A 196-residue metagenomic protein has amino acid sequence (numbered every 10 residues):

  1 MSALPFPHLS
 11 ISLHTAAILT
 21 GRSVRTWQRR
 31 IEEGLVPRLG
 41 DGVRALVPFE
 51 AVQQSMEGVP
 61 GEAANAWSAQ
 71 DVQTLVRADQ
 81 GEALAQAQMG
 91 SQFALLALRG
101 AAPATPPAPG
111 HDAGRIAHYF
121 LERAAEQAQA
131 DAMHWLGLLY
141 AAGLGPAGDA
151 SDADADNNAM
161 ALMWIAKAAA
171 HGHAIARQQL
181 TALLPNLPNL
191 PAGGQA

Functional and structural regions predicted by a protein language model:
M1-V24: Polyanion-binding surface elements
S10-S12, I31, L35-E62: Short helix-start
G34, Q80-A83, L96-G100, Q127-A130 (+2 more regions): Short helix-capping/linker turns of helical repeat alpha-solenoids
A64-Q73, R99-F120, P146-W164, N189-Q195: Structural signature of tandem alpha-helical TPR/SEL1-like repeats, specifically the intra-repeat loop/turn
Q88-G100, L138-G143, A182-L183: Hydrophobic face of amphipathic alpha-helices that form TPR/SEL1-like repeat modules and related alpha-solenoid
A155-I175, T181, P185: TPR/TPR-like (Sel1-like) alpha-helical repeat modules
